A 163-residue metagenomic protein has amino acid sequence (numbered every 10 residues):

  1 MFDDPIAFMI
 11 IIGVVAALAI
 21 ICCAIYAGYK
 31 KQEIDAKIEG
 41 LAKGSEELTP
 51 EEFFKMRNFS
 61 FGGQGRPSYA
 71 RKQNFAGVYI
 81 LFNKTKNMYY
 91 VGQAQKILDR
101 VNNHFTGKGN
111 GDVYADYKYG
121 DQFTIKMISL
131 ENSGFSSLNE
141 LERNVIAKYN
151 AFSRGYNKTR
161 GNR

Functional and structural regions predicted by a protein language model:
M1-F2, L81, N102, G155: Intrinsically disordered, low-complexity peptide-like regions
M1-V14: Feature marks short, highly hydrophobic, charge-poor N-terminal signal-anchor/signal peptide-like helices that anchor
F2-D3, L48, S133: Short coil/turn linker and secondary-structure boundary residues
I11-Q95, D99, S136, E140 (+1 more regions): GIY-YIG nuclease catalytic motif and its immediate N-terminal context
K43, T106, N150-A151: Generic surface-pattern signal
R71, Q95-E140: Conserved short loop/helix modules at catalytic or binding sites in compact beta-alpha or helix-hairpin-helix contexts
V145-I146: Serine endopeptidase catalytic core focused on the charge-relay Asp
Y149-R163: Coupling/hinge elements of helicase-like and P-loop NTPase modules
